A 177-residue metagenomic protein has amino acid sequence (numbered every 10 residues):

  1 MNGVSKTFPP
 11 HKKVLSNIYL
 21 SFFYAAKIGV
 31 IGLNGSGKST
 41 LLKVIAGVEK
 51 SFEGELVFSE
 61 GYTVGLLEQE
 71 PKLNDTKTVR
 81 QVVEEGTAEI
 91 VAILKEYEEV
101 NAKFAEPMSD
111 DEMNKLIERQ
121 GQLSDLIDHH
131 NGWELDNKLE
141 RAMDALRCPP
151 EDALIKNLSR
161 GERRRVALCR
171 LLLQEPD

Functional and structural regions predicted by a protein language model:
M1-D177: ABC ATP-binding cassette signature C-motif
